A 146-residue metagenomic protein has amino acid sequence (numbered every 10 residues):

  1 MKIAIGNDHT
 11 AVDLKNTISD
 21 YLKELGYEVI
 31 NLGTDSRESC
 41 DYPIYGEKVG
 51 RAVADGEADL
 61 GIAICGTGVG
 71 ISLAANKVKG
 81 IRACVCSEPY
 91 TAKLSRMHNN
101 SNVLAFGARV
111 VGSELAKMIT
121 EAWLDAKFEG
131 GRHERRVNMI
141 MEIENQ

Functional and structural regions predicted by a protein language model:
M1-E24: Glycine-rich phosphate/diphosphate-binding loop of Rossmann-like nucleotide-binding domains
M1-K2, V49, A58, I143-Q146: SAM-dependent methyltransferases
A4-G6, T10-A11, P89-Q146: C-terminal binding/interaction regions
D20, E47, R51, L73 (+2 more regions): Alpha-helical segments flanking ligand/cofactor-binding loops in enzyme cores
E28-S39: A short beta-strand-loop structural module common to alpha/beta enzyme folds
Y45, V49-C84: Helix-adjacent hinge/juxtasegments
